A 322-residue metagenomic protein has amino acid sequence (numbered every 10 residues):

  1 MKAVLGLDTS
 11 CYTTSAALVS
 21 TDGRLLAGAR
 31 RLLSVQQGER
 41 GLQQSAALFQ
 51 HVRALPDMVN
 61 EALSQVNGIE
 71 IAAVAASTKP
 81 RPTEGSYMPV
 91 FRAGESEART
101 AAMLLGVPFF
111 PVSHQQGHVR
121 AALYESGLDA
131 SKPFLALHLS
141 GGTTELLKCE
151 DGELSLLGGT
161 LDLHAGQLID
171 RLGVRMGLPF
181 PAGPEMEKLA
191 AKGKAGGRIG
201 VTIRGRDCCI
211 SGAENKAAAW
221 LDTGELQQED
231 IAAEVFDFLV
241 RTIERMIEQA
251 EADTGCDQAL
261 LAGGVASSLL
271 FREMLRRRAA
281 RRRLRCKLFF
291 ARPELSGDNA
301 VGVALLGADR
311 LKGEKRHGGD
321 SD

Functional and structural regions predicted by a protein language model:
M1-K2, V107-L135, L306: Conserved phosphate-binding catalytic cores of ATP/NTP-utilizing and phosphoryl-transfer enzymes
K2, T9-S10, L26-G28, A130-S131 (+4 more regions): A short helix-loop
S10-F49, S155-L156, F290: Short glycine-rich, Thr/Ser-proximal phosphate-binding strand/loop in the N-terminal lobe of ATP-dependent enzymes
A29-R31, Q50-V66, T242-M246: Short, well-ordered amphipathic alpha-helical segments that serve as non-catalytic structural scaffolds within diverse
N60-A98: Short beta-strand-loop/turn "lid" adjacent to the catalytic site in phosphate-handling enzymes
A76-K79, S140-G142, A259-S268: Glycine-rich beta-strand-to-loop/alpha-helix junction loops that act as flexible
H118-A121, F289-D322: Glycine-rich phosphate-binding/hydrolytic loop that grips phosphoryl groups
K188-A259, A266-A280, F289-F290, A308-E314: A contiguous, well-structured pocket-lining segment that forms one wall/lid of small-molecule binding clefts in soluble
